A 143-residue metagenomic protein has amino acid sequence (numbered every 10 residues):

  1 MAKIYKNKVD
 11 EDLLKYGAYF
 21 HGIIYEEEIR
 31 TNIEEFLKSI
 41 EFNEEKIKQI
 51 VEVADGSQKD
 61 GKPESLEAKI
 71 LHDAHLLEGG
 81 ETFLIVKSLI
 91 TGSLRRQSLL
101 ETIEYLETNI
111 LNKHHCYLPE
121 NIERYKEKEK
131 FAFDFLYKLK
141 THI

Functional and structural regions predicted by a protein language model:
M1-K8, F20, D60-I143: Divalent metal-dependent phosphate-bond-processing catalytic cores, especially two-metal-ion Mg2+/Mn2+ enzymes that act
M1-L14, E26-E27, N32-E41: Alpha-helical phosphate/pyrophosphate-handling elements in metalloenzyme active cores
E11-I29, V51-K59: His-Asp-centered metal-binding catalytic motifs of divalent-metal-dependent phosphohydrolases/nucleases
Y25, K38, F42, K59 (+1 more regions): Short helix-capping and hinge/turn segments at secondary-structure transitions, especially at repeat and domain
E34, V51, A68: Short glycine-/small-residue-rich flexible loop motifs, especially phosphate/cofactor-binding loops
N43-I50: Membrane-interface starts of transmembrane alpha-helices
